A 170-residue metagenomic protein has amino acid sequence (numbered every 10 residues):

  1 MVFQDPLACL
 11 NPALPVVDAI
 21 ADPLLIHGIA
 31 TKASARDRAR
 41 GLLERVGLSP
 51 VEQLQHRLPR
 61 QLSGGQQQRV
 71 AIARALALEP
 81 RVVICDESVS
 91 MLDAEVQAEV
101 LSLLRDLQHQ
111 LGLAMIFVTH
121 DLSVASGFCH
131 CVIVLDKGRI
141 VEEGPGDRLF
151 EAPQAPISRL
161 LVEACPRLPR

Functional and structural regions predicted by a protein language model:
I20, I72: Hydrophobic anchor residue at the start of the ABC signature
S34-Q53, V162-E163: Conserved ABC ATPase "signature" region
R57-L62, Q66: Conserved ABC ATPase signature
A77-R81: A short, proline-enriched helix->beta-strand linker immediately N-terminal to the Walker B motif in ABC-type P-loop
A125-G127: A short, surface-exposed alpha-helical micro-motif characterized by mixed small hydrophobic and charged/polar residues
E143-G144: ABC ATPase "signature
